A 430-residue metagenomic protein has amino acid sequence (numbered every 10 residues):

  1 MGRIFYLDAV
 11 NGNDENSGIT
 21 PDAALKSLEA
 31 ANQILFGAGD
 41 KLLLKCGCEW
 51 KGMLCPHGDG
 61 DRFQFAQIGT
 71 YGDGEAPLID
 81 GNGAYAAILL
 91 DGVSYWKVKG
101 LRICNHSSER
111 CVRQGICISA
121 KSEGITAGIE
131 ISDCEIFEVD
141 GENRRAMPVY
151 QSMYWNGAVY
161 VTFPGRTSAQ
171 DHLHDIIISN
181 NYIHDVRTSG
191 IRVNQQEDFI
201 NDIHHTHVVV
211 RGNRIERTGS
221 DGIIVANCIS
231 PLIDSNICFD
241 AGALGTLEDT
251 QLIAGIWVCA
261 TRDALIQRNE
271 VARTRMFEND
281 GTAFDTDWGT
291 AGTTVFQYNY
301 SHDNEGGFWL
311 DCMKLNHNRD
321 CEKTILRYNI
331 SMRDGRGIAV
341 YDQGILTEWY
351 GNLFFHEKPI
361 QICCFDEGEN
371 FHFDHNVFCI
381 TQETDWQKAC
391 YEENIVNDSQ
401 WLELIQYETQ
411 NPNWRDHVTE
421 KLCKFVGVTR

Functional and structural regions predicted by a protein language model:
G2-I4: Extreme N-terminal starter segment of soluble prokaryotic enzymes
L7-K45, E49-W50, A87: Acidic Gly/Asp/Thr-rich repetitive segments characteristic of extracellular carbohydrate-active and adhesion proteins
V10-E15, G47-E49, G60, G72-E75 (+1 more regions): Acidic glycine-/aspartate-rich tracts in secreted/extracellular proteins
I19, A23, L43-C46, H57-V112 (+3 more regions): Right-handed parallel beta-helix/beta-spiral solenoid domain characteristic of secreted/periplasmic
D22, H57, A158-V159, E357 (+1 more regions): Acidic, glycine- and Ser/Thr-rich low-complexity intrinsically disordered tracts in extracellular/secreted proteins
C55-P56, G81-L89, R110-S122, R144-A169 (+9 more regions): Extracellular beta-strand/beta-solenoid scaffold signature
F65, G72-G74, S94-N105, I125-D140 (+14 more regions): Right-handed parallel beta-helix
